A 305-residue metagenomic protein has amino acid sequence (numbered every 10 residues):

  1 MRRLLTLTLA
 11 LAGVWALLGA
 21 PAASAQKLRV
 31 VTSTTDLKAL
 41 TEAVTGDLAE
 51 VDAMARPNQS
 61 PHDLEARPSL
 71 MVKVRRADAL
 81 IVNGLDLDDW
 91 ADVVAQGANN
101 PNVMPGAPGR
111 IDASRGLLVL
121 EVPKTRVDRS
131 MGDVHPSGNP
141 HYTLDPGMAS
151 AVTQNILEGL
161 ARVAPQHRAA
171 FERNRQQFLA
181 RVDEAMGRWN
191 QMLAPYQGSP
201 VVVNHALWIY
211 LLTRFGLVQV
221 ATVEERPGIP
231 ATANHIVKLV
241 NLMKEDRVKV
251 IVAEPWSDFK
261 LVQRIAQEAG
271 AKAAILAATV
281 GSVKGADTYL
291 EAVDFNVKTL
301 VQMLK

Functional and structural regions predicted by a protein language model:
M1-L4: Positively charged n-region of N-terminal signal peptides that target proteins for export
T6-L7, D258: Short amphipathic alpha-helical "recognition" segments used for binding
L7-T8, A180: Intrinsically disordered, low-complexity segments enriched in polar/charged small residues
T8-G19: Bacterial N-terminal signal peptides
S24-K305: Extracytoplasmic metal-acquisition and chelation regions
